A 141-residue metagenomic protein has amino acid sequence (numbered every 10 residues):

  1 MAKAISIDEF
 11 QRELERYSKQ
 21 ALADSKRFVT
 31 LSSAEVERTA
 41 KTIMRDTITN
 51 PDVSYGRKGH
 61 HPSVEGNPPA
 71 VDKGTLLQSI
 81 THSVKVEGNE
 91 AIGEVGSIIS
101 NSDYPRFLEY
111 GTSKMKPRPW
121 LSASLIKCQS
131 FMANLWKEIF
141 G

Functional and structural regions predicted by a protein language model:
M1-G141: Short, Lys/Arg-rich flexible segments
